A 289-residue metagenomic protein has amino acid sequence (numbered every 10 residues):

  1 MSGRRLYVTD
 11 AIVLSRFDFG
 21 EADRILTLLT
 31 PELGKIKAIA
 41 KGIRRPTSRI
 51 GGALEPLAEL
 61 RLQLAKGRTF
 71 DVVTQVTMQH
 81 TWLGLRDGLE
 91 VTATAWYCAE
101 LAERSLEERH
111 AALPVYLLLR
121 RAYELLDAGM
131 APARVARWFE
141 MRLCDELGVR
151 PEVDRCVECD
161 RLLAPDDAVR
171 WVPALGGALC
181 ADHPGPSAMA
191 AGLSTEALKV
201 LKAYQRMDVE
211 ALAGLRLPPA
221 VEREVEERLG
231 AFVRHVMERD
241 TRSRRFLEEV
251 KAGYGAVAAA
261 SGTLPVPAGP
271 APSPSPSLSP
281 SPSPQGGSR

Functional and structural regions predicted by a protein language model:
M1-R289: Non-catalytic alpha-helical scaffolds and adjoining flexible linkers that form interface surfaces for assembly
